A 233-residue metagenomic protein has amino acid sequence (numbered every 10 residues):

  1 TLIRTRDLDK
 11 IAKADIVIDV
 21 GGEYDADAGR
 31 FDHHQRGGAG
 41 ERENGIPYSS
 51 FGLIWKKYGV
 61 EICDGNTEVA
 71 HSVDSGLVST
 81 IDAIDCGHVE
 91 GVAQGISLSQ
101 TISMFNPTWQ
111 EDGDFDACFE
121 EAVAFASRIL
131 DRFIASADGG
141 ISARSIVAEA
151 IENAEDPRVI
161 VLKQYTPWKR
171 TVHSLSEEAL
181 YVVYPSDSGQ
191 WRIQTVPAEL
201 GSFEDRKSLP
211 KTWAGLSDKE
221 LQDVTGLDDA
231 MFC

Functional and structural regions predicted by a protein language model:
T1-G113, E204-C233: Replace "Mg2+/Mn2+-dependent" with "divalent metal-dependent
R4-R6, R30, R36, R42 (+7 more regions): Arginine residue identity/basic-tract feature
I11, V73, A122-L130, V183: Generic hydrophobic, helix-prone segments enriched in Leu/Val/Ile
A12, I141-A143, S174-E177: Short amphipathic alpha-helical surface micro-motifs
D82-P167: Hydrophobic, aromatic-enriched interface-forming segments
E149-C233: Gly/His-enriched, cation/cofactor- and phosphate-binding structural elements
